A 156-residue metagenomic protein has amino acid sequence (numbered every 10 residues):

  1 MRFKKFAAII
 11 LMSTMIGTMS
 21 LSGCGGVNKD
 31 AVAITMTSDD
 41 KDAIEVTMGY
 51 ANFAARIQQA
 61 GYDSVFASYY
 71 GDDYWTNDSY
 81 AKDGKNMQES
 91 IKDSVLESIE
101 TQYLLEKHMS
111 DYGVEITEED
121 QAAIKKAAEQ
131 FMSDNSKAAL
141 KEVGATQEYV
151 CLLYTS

Functional and structural regions predicted by a protein language model:
R2-I10: Bacterial N-terminal signal peptides that target proteins for export
L11-T18: Bacterial N-terminal signal peptides
S20-G23: C-terminal motif of bacterial Sec signal peptides marking the signal peptidase cleavage site
V27-A145: N-terminal targeting/tethering segments
Y149-C151: Long, compositionally biased
Y154-T155: Conserved small/polar residues in nucleotide/adenosyl-binding loops
